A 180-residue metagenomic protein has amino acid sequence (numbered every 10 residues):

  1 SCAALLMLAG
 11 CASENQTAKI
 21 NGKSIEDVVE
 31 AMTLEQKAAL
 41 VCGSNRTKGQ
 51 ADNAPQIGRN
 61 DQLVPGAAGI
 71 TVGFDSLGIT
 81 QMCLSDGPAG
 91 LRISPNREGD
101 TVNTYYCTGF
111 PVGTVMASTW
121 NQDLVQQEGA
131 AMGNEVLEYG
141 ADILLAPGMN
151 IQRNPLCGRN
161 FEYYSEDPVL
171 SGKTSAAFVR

Functional and structural regions predicted by a protein language model:
S1-C2: Sec-dependent signal peptide recognition, specifically the positively charged N-region followed immediately by
L8-G10: C-terminal motif of bacterial Sec signal peptides marking the signal peptidase cleavage site
N15-R180: N-terminal beta-rich core of secreted/periplasmic extracellular enzymes
